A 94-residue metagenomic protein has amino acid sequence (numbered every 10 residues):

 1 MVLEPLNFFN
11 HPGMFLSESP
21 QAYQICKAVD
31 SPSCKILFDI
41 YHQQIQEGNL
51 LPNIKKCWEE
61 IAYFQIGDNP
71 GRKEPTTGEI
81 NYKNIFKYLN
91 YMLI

Functional and structural regions predicted by a protein language model:
M1-Y88: Acidic/histidine-rich catalytic cores of soluble enzymes
N90-I94: Cationic, amphipathic, low-complexity alpha-helical segments enriched in hydrophobics plus arginine/proline
